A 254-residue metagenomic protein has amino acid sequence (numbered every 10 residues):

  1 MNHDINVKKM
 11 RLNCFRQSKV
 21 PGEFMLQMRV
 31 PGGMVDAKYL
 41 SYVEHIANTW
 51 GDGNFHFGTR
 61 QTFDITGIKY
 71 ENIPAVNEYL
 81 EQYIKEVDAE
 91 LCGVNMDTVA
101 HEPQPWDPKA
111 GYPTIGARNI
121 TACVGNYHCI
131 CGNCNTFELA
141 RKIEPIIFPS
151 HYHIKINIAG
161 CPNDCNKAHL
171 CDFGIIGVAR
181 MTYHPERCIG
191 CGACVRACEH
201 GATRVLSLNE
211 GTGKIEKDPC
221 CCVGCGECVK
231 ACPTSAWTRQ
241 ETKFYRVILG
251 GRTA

Functional and structural regions predicted by a protein language model:
M1-E23, K38: Intrinsically disordered, low-complexity polar/charged tails and linkers
N2, L26-I189, P219-C221: Small-residue-enriched alpha-helical segments and adjacent helix-cap loops that form tight helix-helix packing
F15-V20, G51-F57, V205-L208: Short, flexible, solvent-exposed loop/turn segments with mixed acidic/basic and small polar residues
R16-V20, G111-G116, R239-E241: Short glycine/proline-enriched loop/turn "hinge" motifs that connect secondary-structure elements and lie
P21-E23, H151, T242-F244: A general secondary-structure signal for short beta-strands and their flanking turns/coil in non-transmembrane regions
A193-T212, V223-F244: Iron-sulfur cluster-binding cysteine motifs and their immediate structural context in ferredoxin-like electron-transfer
T242-R246, G251-A254: A hydrophobic, small-residue-rich beta->alpha segment in the mid-to-C-terminal subdomain of diverse proteins
